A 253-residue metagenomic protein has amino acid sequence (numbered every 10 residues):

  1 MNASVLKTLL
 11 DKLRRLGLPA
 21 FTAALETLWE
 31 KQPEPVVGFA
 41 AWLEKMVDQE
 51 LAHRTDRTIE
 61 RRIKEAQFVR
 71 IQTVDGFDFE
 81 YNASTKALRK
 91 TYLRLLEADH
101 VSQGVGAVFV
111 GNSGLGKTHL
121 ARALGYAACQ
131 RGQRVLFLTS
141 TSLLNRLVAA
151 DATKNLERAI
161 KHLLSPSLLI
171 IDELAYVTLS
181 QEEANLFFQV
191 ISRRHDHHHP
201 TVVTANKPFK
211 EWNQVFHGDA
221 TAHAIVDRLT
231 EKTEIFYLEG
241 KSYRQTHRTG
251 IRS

Functional and structural regions predicted by a protein language model:
L18-R70: Interdomain "pre-motor" coupling segment immediately N-terminal to P-loop NTPase/helicase cores
L25, R134, L143-L164, L174-S253: Replace "adjacent to P-loop NTPase cores in ATP/GTP-dependent enzymes" with "adjacent to NTP-binding cores
I63-K64, V74-A107: Pre-Walker A (pre-P-loop) alpha-helix and adjacent loop at the N terminus of AAA/AAA+ ATPase modules, a conserved
F109-G111: Hydrophobic anchor at the beta1->P-loop junction of P-loop NTPases
G114: Walker A (P-loop) phosphate-binding loop of P-loop NTPases
K117: Conserved lysine of the Walker
L120, L124: Hydrophobic positions on the alpha1 helix immediately C-terminal to the Walker A/P-loop
G125-L138, V148: Post-Walker A helix-loop "phosphate-sensing" segment adjacent to the P-loop in P-loop NTPases
